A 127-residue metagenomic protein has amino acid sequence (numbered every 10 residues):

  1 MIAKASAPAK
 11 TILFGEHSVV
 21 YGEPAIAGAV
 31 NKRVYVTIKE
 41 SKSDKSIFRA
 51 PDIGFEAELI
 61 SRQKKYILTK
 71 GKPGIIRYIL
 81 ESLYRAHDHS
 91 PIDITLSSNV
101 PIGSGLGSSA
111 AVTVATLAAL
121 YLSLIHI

Functional and structural regions predicted by a protein language model:
M1-L106, Y121-S123: ATP-binding N-lobe of GHMP and related small-molecule kinases
S109: Short, conserved phosphate/pyrophosphate- and ester-handling motifs at nucleotide-, phospho-/glycolipid
A115-T116: Alpha-helical metal-binding/catalytic segments enriched in His/Glu/Asp
I125-I127: Conserved small/polar residues in nucleotide/adenosyl-binding loops
